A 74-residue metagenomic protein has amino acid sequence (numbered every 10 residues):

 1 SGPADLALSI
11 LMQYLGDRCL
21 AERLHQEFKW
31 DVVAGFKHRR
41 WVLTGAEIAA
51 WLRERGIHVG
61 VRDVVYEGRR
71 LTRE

Functional and structural regions predicted by a protein language model:
S1-W30: Amphipathic alpha-helical packing elements
C19-R55: Charge-dense polyanion-binding interfaces
T44-T72: Short flanking/linker segments adjacent to small metal-binding domains or redox-active Cys/His motifs
